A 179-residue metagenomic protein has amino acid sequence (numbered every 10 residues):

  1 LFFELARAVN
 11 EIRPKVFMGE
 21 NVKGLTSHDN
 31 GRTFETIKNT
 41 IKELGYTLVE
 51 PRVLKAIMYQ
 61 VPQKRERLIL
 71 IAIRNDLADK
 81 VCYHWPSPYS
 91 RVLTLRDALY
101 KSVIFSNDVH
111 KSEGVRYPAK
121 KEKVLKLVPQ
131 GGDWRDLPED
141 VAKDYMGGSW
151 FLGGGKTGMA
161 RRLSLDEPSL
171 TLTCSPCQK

Functional and structural regions predicted by a protein language model:
L1-M159: Class I S-adenosyl-L-methionine
A72-R74, L163, C174: Active-site beta-strand termini and strand-to-loop segments that position acidic
G155, L165-K179: A glycine-rich dinucleotide-binding beta-alpha-beta segment and adjacent secondary-structure elements that constitute
